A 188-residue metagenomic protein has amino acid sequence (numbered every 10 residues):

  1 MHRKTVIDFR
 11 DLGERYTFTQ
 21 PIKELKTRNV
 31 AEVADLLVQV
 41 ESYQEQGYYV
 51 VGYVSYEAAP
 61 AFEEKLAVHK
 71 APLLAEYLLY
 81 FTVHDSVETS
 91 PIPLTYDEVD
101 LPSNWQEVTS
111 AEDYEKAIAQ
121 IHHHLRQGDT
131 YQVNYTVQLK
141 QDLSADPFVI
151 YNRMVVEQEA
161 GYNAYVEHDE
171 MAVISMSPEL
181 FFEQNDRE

Functional and structural regions predicted by a protein language model:
M1-E188: Extended alpha-helical targeting/anchoring segments, especially N-terminal organellar/secretory targeting helices
